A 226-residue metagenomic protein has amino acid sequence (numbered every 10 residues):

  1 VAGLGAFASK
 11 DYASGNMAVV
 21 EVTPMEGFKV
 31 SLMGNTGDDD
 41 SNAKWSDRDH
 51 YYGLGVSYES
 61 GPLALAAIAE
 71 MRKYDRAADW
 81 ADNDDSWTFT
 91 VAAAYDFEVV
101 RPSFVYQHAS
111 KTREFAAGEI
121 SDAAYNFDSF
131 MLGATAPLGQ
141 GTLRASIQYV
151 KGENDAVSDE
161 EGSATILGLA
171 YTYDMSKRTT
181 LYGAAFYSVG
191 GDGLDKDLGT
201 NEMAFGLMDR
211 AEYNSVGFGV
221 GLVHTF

Functional and structural regions predicted by a protein language model:
V1-Y52, E202-G206, A211: Surface-exposed coil loops of outer-membrane beta-barrel proteins
M25-G27, M175-L181, E212: Short loop/turn motifs that connect adjacent beta-strands in outer-membrane beta-barrel proteins
D47, G53-A170, Y187: Detector for outer-membrane/organellar transmembrane beta-barrel domains, recognizing the amphipathic beta-strand
V150-G152, D174-R178, S188-D192: Short Gly/Pro-enriched loop/turn and capping motifs at secondary-structure junctions
Y171, G183, L222: Hydrophobic, well-ordered secondary-structure elements that form the walls of internal hydrophobic environments
Y182, G191-M203: A glycine-biased, small/acidic residue-tolerant capping/turn segment at secondary-structure junctions
R210-F226: Outer-membrane beta-barrel "beta-signal"
